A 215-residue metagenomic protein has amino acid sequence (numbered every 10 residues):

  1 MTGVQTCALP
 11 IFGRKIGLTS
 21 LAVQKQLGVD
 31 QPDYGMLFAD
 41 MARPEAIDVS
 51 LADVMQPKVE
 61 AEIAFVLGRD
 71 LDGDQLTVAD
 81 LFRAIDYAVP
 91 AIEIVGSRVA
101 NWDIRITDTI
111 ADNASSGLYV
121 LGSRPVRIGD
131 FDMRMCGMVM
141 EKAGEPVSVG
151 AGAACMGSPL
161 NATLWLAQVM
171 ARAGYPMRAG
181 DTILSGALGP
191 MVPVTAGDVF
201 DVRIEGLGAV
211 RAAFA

Functional and structural regions predicted by a protein language model:
T2-L9: Short, small-residue-biased leader/transition segments that mark boundaries at the very start of proteins
P10-K15, R98-N101, G174-D181: Flexible, glycine/charged-enriched surface loops at secondary-structure junctions
I11-V23, I106: Short secondary-structure junction/hinge motifs that connect adjacent elements
G13-G17, A64-V66, V120: Short, conserved beta-strand segments within well-ordered enzyme catalytic domains that often line or immediately flank
L21-Y34: Glycine-rich loop at the start of a catalytic domain that most often binds anionic cofactors/ligands
Q31-E93: Hydrophobic alpha-helical segments and helix pairs
V78-N113, S148-A162: Flexible glycine-rich active-site/ligand-binding loops centered on an Asp-His dyad
I104, A114, Y119-A215: Catalytic-pocket segment enriched in acidic/His residues
